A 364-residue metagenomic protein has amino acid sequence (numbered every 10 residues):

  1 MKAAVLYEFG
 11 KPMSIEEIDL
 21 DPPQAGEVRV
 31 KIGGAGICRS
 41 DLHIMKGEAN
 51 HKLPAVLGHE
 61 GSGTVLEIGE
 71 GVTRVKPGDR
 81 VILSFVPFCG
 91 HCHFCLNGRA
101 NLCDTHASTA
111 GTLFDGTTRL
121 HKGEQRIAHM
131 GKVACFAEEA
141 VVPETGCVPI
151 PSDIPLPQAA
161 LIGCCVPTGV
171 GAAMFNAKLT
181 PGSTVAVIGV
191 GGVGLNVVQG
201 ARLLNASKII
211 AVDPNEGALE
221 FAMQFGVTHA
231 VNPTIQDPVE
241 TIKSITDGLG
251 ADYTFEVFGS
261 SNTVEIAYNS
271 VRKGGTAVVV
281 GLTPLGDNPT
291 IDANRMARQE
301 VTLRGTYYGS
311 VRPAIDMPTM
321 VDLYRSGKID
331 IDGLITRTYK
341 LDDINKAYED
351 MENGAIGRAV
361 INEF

Functional and structural regions predicted by a protein language model:
K2, S14, D19, K31 (+2 more regions): Residues located in well-ordered beta-strands
D21-A35, M45-L96, N101, P149-D153: Glycine-rich beta-strand-centered segment in the early N-terminal region that forms part of a ligand/cofactor-binding
R80, E138-E139, T145-G146, P151-Q236 (+2 more regions): Mid-domain Rossmann-like dinucleotide-binding core that forms the NAD(H)/NADP(H) cofactor-binding site
F85-T145: Cysteine-cluster motifs in flexible loop/terminal segments that predominantly coordinate metals
N205, M223, S260-K328, E363-F364: Glycine-rich phosphate-binding loop and adjacent beta-alpha segment of Rossmann(oid) nucleotide-cofactor-binding
Q236, E265-N269, A314-F364: C-terminal hydrophobic helical "lid"/dimerization subdomain of Rossmann-like NAD(P)H-dependent oxidoreductases
P238-G248: Conserved amphipathic alpha-helix within the SDR
